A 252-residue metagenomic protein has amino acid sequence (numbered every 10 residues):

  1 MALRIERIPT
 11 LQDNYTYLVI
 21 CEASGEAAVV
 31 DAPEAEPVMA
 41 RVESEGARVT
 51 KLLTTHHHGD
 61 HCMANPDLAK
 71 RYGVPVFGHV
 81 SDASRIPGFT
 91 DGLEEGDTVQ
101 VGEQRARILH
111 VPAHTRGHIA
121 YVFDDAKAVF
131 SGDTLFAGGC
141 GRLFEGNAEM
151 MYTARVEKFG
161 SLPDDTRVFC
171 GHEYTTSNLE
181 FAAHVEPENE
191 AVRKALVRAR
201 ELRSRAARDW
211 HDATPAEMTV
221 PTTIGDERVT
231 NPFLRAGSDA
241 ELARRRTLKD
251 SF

Functional and structural regions predicted by a protein language model:
M1-R48, A120-G132: Conserved beta-strand hairpin/beta-sheet module of binuclear metal-dependent hydrolase folds, prominently
Q12, A27, E34-H110, K127: Active-site HxH/HxHxD metal-binding segment of metal-dependent hydrolases
L18, T98-D124, A128, K158-S161: Core dinuclear metal-dependent hydrolase active-site scaffold
V19, D31, H56, L68 (+6 more regions): Divalent metal-coordination and catalytic microenvironments
A32-P33, H57, S81, H114-T115 (+4 more regions): Active-site metal-binding loops of divalent metal-dependent hydrolases
M63-A64, A120-Y121, C140, L179: Active-site-flanking alpha-helical
G139-D165: Active-site-adjacent loop/tail segments of enzyme domains
V156-R167, Y174-F252: Accessory terminal helices/loops
